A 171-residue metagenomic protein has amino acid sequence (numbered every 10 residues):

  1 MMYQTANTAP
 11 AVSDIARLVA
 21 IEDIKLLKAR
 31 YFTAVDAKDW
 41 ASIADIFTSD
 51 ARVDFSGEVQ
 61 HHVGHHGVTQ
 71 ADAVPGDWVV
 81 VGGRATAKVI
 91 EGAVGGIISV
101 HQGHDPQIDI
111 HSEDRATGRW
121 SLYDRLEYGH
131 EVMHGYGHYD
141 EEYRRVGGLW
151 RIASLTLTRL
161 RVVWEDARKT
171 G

Functional and structural regions predicted by a protein language model:
M1-S49, H61: Short, low-complexity N-terminal intrinsically disordered segments enriched in polar/charged residues
M2-V12, V94-G171: A beta-strand edge to alpha-helix "cap/lid" segment located at domain peripheries
K25, A34, K38-D39, F47 (+8 more regions): Residue-level detector of solvent-exposed, low-hydrophobicity positions
T33-A34, A71, E113, Y143: Intrinsically disordered, low-complexity regions enriched in Ser/Pro/Gly/Gln/His and often acidic
W40-R119: A solvent-exposed, acidic/Ser-Thr-rich amphipathic alpha-helical stretch
